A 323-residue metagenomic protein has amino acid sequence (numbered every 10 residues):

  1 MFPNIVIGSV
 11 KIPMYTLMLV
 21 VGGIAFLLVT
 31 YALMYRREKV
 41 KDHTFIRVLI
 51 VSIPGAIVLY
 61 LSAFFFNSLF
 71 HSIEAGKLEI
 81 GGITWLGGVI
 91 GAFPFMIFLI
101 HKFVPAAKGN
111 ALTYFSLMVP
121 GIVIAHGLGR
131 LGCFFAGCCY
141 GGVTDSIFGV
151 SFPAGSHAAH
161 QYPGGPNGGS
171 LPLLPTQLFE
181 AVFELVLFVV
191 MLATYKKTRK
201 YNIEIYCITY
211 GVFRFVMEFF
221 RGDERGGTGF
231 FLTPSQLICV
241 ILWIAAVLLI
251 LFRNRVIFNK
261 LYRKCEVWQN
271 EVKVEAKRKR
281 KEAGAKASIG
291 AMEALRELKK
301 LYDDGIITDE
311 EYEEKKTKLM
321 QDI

Functional and structural regions predicted by a protein language model:
M1-K286: Hydrophobic, membrane-interfacing alpha helices
G226-G227, M320-I323: Short amphipathic alpha-helical segments with coiled-coil-like heptad repeat character
I257-Q321: Long, low-complexity, intrinsically disordered cytosolic termini of multi-pass membrane proteins
